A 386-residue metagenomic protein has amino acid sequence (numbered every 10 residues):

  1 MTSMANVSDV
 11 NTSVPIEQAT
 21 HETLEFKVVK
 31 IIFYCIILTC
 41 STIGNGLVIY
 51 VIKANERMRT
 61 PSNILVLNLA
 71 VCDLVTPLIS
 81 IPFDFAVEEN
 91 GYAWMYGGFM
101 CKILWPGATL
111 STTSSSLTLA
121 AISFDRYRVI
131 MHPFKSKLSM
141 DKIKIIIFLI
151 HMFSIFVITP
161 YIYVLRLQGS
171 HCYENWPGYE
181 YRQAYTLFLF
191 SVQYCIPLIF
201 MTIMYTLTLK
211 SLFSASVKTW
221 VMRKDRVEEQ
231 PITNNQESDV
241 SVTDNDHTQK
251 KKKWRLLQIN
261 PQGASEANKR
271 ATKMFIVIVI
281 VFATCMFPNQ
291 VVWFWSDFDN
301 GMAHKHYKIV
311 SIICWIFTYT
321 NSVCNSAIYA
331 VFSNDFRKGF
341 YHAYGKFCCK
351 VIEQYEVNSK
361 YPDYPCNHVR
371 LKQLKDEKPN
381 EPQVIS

Functional and structural regions predicted by a protein language model:
M1-H21, S214-T272, V277, N334-S386: Intrinsically disordered regulatory tails of 7TM GPCRs
T12-T20, E88-L110, H132, L138 (+4 more regions): Loop architecture of class A 7-transmembrane GPCRs
T23-C35, M58-I122, V129-M140: Extracellular TM2-ECL1-early TM3 structural module of rhodopsin-like
I32, I36-T39, V71, P82 (+9 more regions): Hydrophobic residues within alpha-helical transmembrane segments of multi-pass solute transporters/permease subunits
Y34-I37, V75-G91, W105, T112-L119 (+5 more regions): Helix-to-loop junction signature of class
T42-K53, P77-P82, L110-P133, F148 (+2 more regions): Cytoplasm-facing ends of alpha-helical transmembrane segments in multi-pass membrane proteins
T118-I130, Y161-G169, L189-V227, M274-S296 (+1 more regions): Class A (rhodopsin-like) GPCR signature focused on the TM5-ICL3 interface and adjacent 7TM helical core
F200-M204, K273, I280-F294, I309-C366: Seventh transmembrane helix
